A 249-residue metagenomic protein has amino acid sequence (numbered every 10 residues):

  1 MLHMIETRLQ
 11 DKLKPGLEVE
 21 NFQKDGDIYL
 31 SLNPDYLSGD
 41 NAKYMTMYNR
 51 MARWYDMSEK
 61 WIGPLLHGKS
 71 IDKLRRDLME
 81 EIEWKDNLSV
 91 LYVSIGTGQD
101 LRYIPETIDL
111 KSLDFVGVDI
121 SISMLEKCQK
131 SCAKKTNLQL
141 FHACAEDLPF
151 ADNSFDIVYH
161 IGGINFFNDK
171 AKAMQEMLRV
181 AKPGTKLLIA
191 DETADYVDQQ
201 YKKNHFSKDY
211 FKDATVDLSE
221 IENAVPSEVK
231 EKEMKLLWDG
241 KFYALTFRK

Functional and structural regions predicted by a protein language model:
Q23-W84, Q99-Y103, M124-K127, S131 (+1 more regions): Conserved class I S-adenosyl-L-methionine
S89, T185-K186: Short glycine-centered segments of the SAM/dcSAM-binding site in methyltransferase folds
S89-D147: Class I SAM-dependent methyltransferase SAM/SAH-binding core
D119-I120, D169, E192: Short beta->alpha hinge that forms the Motif I/post-I loop of the SAM-binding pocket
Y159: A conserved beta-strand element that flanks and buttresses the S-adenosyl-L-methionine
G162-G163: Short catalytic micro-motifs in class I SAM-dependent methyltransferases
A171-P183: A short glycine-rich, Lys/Arg-flanked "PGG" loop and its adjoining helix->strand segment in the class I
K186-T246: C-terminal alpha-helical "lid/dimerization" subdomain adjacent to the S-adenosyl-L-methionine
